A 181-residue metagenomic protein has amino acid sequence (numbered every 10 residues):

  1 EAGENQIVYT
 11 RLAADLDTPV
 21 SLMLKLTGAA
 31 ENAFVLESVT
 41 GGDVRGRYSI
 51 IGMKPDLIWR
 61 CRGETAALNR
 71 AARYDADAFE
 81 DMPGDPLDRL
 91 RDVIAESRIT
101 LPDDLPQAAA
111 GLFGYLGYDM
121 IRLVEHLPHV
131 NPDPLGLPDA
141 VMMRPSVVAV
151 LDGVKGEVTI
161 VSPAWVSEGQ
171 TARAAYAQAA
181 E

Functional and structural regions predicted by a protein language model:
E1-A33, S38-M82, Y118-E181: Extended accessory regions or peripheral subdomains of proteins
V35-V39, D103-A108: Short coil/turn segments at secondary-structure boundaries
M82-P106: FAD-binding glycine-rich core of flavoenzymes that anchor FAD
G111: Catalytic beta-strand/loop module used to bind and position nucleotide/cofactor moieties in cofactor-attachment
